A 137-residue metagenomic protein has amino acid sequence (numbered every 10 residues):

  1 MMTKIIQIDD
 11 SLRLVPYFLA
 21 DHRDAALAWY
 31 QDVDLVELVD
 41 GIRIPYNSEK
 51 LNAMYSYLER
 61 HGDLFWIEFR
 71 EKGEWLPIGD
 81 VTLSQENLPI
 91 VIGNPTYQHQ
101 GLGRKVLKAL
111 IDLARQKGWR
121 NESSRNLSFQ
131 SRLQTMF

Functional and structural regions predicted by a protein language model:
M1-N52: A short, well-structured alpha-helix characteristic of acyl/acetyltransferase catalytic modules
R43-D63, R70-E71: Active-site rim helix/loop that mediates acceptor-substrate recognition in acyltransferases
W66, E74-N87: Conserved beta-strand in the GNAT
E68, N87-Q100, N126-F129: A short, internal acetyl-CoA/4′-phosphopantetheine-binding micro-motif in the GNAT/acyltransferase core
Y97, G101-A109: Conserved acetyl-CoA pyrophosphate-binding loop and the N-cap/start of the following alpha-helix in GNAT-like
R104-K105, F129-F137: Conserved active-site alpha-helix within GNAT-family acetyltransferase domains
A114-L127: Conserved GNAT acetyl-CoA-binding A-motif
